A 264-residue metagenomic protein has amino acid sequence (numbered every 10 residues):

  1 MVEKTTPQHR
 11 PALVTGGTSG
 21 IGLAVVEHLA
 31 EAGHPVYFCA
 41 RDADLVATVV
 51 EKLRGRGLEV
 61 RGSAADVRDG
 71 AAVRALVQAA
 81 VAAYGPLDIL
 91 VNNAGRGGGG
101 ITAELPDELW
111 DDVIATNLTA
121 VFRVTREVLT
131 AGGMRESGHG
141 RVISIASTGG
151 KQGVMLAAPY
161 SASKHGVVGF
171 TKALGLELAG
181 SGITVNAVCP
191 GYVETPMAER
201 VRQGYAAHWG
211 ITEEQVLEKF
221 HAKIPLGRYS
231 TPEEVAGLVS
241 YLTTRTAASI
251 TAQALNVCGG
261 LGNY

Functional and structural regions predicted by a protein language model:
T18-S19: Conserved glycine-rich cofactor-binding loop
V91, A179, T184, I250-A252: Short, small/polar-rich loop/turn modules that mediate ligand/substrate recognition or access, typified
I101-T102, P106-I114, F220: Substrate-binding pocket helix/loop in short-chain dehydrogenase/reductase
T125, S163, T171: Active-site helix of classical SDR
T130, L176-E177, A248: Alpha-helical segment proximal to the catalytic Tyr-Lys
S147: Residue(s) in the substrate-gating loop at a strand-loop-helix junction that position the organic substrate next
L226-V257, G262: C-terminal substrate-recognition "lid" of short-chain dehydrogenase/reductases
